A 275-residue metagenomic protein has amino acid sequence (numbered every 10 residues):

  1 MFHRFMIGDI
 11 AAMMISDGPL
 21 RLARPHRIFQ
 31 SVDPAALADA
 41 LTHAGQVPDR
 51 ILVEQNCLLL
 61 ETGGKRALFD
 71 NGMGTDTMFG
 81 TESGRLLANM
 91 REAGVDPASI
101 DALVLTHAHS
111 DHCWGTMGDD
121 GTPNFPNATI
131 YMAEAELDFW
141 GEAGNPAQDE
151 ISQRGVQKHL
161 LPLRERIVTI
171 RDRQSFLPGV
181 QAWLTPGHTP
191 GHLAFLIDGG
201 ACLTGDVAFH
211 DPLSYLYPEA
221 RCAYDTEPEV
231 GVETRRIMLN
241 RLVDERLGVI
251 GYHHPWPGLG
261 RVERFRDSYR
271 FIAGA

Functional and structural regions predicted by a protein language model:
F2-E92, A194-V207: Conserved beta-strand hairpin/beta-sheet module of binuclear metal-dependent hydrolase folds, prominently
A67-F69, V104, I130, A201-L203 (+1 more regions): Residue-level marker for buried hydrophobic side chains located in beta-strands that build the well-ordered beta-sheet
G72-G74, H109, E136, P186 (+3 more regions): Catalytic metal-binding/acid-base residues of hydrolase active sites
F79-G80, W114-N124, R261-V262: Metal-dependent catalytic neighborhoods of phosphoester/phosphodiester hydrolases
G80, D198-A275: Cap/insert and terminal regions of metallo-dependent hydrolase folds
G84-V95, S99-D101, P126-L184, V230-R246: Metallo-beta-lactamase
I100-D111: Metallo-beta-lactamase
H112, Q181-A194: Active-site glycine- and acidic-residue-rich loops that bind and position anionic ligands or nucleotide-like cofactors
